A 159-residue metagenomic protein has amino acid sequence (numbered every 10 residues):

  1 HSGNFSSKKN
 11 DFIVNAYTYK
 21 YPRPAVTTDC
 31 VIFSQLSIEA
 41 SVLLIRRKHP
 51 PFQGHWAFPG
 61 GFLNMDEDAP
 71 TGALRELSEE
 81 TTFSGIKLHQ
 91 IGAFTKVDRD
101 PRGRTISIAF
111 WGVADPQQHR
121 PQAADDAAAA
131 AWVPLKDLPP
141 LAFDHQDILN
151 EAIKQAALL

Functional and structural regions predicted by a protein language model:
H1-D11: N-terminal amphipathic/basic-hydrophobic helices that include classical n-h-c signal peptides and signal-anchor
S6, Y21, L158: Phosphate/pyrophosphate-recognition segments in soluble nucleotide-handling domains
N10-A57, P70, G85: N-terminal strand-loop-strand
L63-K87, G92-L158: Unchanged
